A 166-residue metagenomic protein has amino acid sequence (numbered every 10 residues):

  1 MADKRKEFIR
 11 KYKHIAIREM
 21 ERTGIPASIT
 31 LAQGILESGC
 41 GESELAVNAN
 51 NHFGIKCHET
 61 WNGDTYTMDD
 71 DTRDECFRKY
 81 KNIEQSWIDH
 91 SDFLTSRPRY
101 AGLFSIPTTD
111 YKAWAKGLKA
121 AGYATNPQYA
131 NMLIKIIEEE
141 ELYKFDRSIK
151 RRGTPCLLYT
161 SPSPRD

Functional and structural regions predicted by a protein language model:
M1-I35, C40: Export/targeting segments at the very N-terminus of extracytoplasmic proteins
K4, E21, E75-R78, A121: Conserved aromatic-histidine-acidic binding/catalytic patches
K11-Y12, G39-P107: Peptidoglycan-targeting cell-wall enzymes and recognition modules
G34, C57-E59, G122: Short, flexible loop/turn elements at secondary-structure junctions
F77-P155: Catalytic and binding regions of secreted/periplasmic enzymes and modules that target cell-wall glycans
Y159-D166: Conserved small/polar residues in nucleotide/adenosyl-binding loops
